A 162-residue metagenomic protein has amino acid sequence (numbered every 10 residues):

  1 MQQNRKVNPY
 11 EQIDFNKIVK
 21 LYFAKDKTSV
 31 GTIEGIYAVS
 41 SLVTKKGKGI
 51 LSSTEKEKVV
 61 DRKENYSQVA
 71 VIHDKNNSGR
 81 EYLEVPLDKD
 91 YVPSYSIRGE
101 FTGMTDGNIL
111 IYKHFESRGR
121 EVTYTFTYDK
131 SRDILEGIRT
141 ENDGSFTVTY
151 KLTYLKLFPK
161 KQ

Functional and structural regions predicted by a protein language model:
M1-E55, D143-Q162: Amphipathic/hydrophobic helical signal segments and adjacent flexible N-terminal regions that mediate secretion
S29-I33, K63, D129-S131: Solvent-exposed loop and beta-edge segments used for protein-protein assembly and interaction
E34-A38, E84, E136: Beta-strand secondary-structure signal
T44-G99: N-terminal glycine/threonine-rich, aromatic-flanked beta-hairpin/loop signature
Y82-K89, L110-S117, G137-T140: Short beta-strand segments that buttress and anchor functional surface loops
Y91-R98, R120-F126, S145-L152: A short, polar/proline- and glycine-enriched secondary-structure boundary/capping micro-motif
R98-R132: Acidic, glycine-rich flexible loop segments
Y128, L135-T147: Short, exposed beta-strand-loop hairpins at the edges of beta-sheets in extracellular/periplasmic proteins
